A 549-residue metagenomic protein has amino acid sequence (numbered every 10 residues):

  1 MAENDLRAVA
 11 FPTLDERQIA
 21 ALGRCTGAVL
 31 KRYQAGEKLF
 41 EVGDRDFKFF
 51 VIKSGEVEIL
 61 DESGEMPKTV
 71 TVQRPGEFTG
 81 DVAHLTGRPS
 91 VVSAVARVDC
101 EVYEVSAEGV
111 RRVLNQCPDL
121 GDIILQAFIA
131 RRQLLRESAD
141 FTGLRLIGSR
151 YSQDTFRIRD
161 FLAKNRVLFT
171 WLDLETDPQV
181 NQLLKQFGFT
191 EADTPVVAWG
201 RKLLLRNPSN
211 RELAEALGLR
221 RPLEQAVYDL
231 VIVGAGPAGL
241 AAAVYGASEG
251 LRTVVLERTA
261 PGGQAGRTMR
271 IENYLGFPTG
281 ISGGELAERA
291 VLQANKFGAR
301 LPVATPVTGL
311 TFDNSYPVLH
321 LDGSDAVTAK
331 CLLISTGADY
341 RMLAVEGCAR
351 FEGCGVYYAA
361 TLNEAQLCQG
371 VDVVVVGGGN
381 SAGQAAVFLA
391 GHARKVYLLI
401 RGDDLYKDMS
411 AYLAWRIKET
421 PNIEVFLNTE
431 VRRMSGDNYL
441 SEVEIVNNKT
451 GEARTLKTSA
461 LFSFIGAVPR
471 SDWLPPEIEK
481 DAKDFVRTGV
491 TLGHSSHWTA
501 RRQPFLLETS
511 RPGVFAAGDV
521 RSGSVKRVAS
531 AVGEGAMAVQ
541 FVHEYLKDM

Functional and structural regions predicted by a protein language model:
M1-G148, S152-D160: Cytosolic regulatory regions built on CNB/CRP/Popeye-like sensor folds
L146, R150-P178, F187, I232-A299 (+5 more regions): Beta1-alpha1 glycine-rich phosphate/pyrophosphate-binding loop at the start of Rossmann-like nucleotide-binding domains
L174-D193, P208-L219: Thioredoxin-like thiol-disulfide oxidoreductase module
T194-L204: A short, hydrophobic beta-strand/beta-hairpin element that forms part of a small beta-sheet core
N210-Y228, A338-H392, A500: Glycine-rich dinucleotide-binding loop and its adjacent helix/turn
A287-A329, I334-T336, A390-R501, E544-D548: A Rossmann-like FAD-binding core segment of flavoenzymes
A344, R350-L367, I465-V525: FAD-site-proximal beta/loop scaffold in flavoenzymes
G383-A385, A500-L506, R511, A517-M549: A conserved FAD-binding loop/helix module that cradles the flavin
